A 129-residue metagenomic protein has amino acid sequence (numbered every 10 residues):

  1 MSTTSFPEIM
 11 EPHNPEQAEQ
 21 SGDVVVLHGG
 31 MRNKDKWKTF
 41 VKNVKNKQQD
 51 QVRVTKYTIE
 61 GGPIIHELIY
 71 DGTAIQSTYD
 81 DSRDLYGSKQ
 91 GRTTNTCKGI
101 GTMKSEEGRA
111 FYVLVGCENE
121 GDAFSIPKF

Functional and structural regions predicted by a protein language model:
M1-G29: N-terminal low-complexity, Pro/Thr/Ser-rich intrinsically disordered segments that act as propeptides or flexible
T3, W37, E67, Q76 (+2 more regions): Generic intrinsically disordered, low-complexity segments enriched for polar/acidic and small residues
E19-G99: Mature extracytoplasmic domains of secretory-pathway proteins
T94-F129: C-terminal partner/receptor-binding element of secreted or periplasmic proteins
